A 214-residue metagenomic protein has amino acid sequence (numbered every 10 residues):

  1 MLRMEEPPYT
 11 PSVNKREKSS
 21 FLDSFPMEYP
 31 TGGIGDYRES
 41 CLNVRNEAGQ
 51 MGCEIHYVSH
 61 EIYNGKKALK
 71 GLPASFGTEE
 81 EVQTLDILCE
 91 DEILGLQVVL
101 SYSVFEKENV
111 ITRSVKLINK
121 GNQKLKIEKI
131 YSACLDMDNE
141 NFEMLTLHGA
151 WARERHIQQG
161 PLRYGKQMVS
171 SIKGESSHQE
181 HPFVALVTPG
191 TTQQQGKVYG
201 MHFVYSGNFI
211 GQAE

Functional and structural regions predicted by a protein language model:
M1-E214: Polysaccharide-binding surfaces and accessory modules of carbohydrate-active proteins
